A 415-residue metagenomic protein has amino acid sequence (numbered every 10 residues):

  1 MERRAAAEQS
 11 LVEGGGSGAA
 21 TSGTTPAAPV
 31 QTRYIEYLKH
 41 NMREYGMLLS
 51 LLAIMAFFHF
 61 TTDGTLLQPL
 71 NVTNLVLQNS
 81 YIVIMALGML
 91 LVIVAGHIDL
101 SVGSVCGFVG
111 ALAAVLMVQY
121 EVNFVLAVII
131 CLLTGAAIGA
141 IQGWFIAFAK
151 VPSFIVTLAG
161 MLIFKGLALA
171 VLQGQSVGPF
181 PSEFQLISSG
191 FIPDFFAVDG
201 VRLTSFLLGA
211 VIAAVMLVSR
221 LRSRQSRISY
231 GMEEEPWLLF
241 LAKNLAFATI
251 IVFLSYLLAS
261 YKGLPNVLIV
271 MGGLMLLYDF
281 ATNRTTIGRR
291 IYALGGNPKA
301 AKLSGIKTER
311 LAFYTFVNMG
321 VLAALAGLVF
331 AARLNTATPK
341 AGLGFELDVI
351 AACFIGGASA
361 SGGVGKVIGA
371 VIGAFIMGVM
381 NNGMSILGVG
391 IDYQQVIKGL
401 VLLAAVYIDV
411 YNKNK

Functional and structural regions predicted by a protein language model:
M1-Y45, V218-T249, V410-K415: Transmembrane alpha-helical segments of polytopic membrane transport and secretion proteins
T21-I84, Y120-L126: Membrane-interfacial amphipathic/re-entrant helices at transmembrane-helix boundaries
M55-Y120, Q142-F154, L169, T282 (+3 more regions): Single transmembrane alpha-helix segments in multi-pass membrane proteins
D63-N74, L169, Q173, S255-L268 (+4 more regions): Inter-helical junctions in multi-pass inner-membrane proteins, predominant in energy-converting antiporter-like
H97, F316-V329, R333-V396: Transmembrane alpha-helical segments in multi-pass inner-membrane proteins
E121-L162, I372-G373, M377: Alpha-helical transmembrane segments within multi-pass membrane transporters and channels
F164-T282, P339: Transmembrane helix-bundle core of multi-pass membrane transporters and related energy-transducing complexes
R220-E234, L276-F316: Membrane-helix/interface signature in polytopic inner-membrane proteins
